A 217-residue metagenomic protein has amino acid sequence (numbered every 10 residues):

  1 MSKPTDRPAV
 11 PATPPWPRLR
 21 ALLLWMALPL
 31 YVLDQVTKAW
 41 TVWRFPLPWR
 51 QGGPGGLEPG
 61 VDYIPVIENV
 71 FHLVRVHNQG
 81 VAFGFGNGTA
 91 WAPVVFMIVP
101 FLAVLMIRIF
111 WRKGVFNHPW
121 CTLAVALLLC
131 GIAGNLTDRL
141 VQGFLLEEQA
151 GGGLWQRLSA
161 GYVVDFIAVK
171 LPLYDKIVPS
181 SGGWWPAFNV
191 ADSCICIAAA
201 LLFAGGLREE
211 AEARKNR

Functional and structural regions predicted by a protein language model:
M1-R217: Alpha-helical transmembrane bundles and membrane-interface segments of multipass inner-membrane proteins
